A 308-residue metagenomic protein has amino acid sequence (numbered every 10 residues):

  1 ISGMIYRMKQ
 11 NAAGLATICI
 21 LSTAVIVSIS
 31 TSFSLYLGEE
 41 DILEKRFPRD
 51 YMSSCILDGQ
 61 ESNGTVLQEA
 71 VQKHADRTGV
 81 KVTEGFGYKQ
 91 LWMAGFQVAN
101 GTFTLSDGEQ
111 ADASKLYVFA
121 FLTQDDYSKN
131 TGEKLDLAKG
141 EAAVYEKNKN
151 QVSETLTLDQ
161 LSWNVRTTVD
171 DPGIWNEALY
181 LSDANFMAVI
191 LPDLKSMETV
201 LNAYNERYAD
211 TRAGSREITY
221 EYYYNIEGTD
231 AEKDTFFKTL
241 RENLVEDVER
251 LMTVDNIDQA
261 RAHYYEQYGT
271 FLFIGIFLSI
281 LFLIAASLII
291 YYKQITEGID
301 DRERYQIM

Functional and structural regions predicted by a protein language model:
I1-C19: Feature of multi-pass inner-membrane transport and sensor proteins that recognizes transmembrane helices together
I1-I5, G298-M308: Juxtamembrane inter-helical linkers in multi-pass membrane proteins
R7-M8, T23-S28, D112, M308: Conserved catalytic-core segments centered on acid/base and nucleophilic motifs
A13-L35, A262-R304: Hydrophobic alpha-helical transmembrane segments of multi-pass inner-membrane transport and secretion
V27-R49: Hydrophobic alpha-helical transmembrane segments in integral membrane proteins
L43, R49-I56, E61-I284: Basic-flanked hydrophobic alpha-helices used for secretion and membrane insertion
V66-L67, L156, F237-T239, I289-K293 (+1 more regions): Composition- and surface-driven signal marking solvent-exposed, interaction-prone regions in large proteins
